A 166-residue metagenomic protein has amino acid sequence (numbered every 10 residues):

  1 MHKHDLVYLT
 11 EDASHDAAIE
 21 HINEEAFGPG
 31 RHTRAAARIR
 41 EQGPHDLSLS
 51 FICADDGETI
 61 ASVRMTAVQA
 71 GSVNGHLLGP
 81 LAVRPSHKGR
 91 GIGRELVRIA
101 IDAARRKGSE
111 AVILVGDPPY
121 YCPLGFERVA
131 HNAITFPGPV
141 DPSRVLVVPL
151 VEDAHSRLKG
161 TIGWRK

Functional and structural regions predicted by a protein language model:
H4-L6, D56-S62, H76: Glycine-rich phosphate/pyrophosphate-binding loop shared by adenosine-nucleotide-utilizing enzymes
L6-I19: A short beta-loop-alpha structural element at the N-terminal edge of CoA-dependent acyl/N-acetyltransferase catalytic
D16, E24-A67: Active-site rim helix/loop that mediates acceptor-substrate recognition in acyltransferases
E58, R84-E95, K107, P123-L124: Conserved glycine-rich acetyl-CoA-binding loop
V68-L78, K88: A conserved beta-turn-beta hairpin within the catalytic core of GNAT-like acetyltransferases that forms part
L78, V83, G89-D102, I113-L114: Conserved acetyl-CoA-binding loop-helix of GNAT-fold acetyltransferases
R106-E110, V115-D141: Conserved active-site alpha-helix within GNAT-family acetyltransferase domains
T135-K166: C-terminal "cap" of GNAT-fold acetyltransferases
